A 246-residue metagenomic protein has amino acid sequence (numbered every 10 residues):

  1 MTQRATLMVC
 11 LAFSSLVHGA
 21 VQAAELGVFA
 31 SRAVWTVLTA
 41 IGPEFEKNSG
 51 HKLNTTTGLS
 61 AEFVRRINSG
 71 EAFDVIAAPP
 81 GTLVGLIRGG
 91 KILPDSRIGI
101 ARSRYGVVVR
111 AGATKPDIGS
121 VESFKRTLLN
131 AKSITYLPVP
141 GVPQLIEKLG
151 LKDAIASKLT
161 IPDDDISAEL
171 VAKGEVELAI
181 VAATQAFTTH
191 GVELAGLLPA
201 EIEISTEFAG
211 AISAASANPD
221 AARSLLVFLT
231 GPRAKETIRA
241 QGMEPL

Functional and structural regions predicted by a protein language model:
M1-Q3: N-terminal secretory signal peptides that target proteins for export/translocation
T6-V17: Bacterial N-terminal signal peptides
Q22-S69, P80-S103, V109-L246: Exported/periplasmic ABC-transporter solute-binding proteins
F73: Dinucleotide-binding Rossmann-like beta1-alpha1 core, especially the glycine-rich loop that anchors the ADP
